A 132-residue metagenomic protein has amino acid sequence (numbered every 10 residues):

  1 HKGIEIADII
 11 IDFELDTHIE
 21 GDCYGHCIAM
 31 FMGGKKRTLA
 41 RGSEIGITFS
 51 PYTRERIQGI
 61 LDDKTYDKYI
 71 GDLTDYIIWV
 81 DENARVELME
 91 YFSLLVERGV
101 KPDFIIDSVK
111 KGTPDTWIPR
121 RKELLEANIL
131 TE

Functional and structural regions predicted by a protein language model:
K2, I11-I60: Glycine-rich beta-to-alpha active-site loop
K2-I6, C23-C27, E87-Y91, R120-E123: Stable alpha-helical elements in mature extracytoplasmic
D8, E14, M30, K36 (+3 more regions): Residue-level signal for the start and early helices of compact helical domains
R56-E132: Charged, glycine-interspersed solvent-exposed loop segments at helix/strand-loop junctions that cap or gate access
